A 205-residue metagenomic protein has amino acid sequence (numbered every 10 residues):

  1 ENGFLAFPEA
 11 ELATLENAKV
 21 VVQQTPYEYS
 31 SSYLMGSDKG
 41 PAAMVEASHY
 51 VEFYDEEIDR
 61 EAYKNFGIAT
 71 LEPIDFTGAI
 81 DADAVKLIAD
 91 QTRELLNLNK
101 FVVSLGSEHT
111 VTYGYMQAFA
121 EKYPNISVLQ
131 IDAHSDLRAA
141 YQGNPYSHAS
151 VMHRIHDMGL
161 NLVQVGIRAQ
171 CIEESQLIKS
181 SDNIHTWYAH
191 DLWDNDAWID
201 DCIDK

Functional and structural regions predicted by a protein language model:
E1-Q24, E28-K205: Conserved alpha-helical scaffold segments that buttress catalytic/binding sites
